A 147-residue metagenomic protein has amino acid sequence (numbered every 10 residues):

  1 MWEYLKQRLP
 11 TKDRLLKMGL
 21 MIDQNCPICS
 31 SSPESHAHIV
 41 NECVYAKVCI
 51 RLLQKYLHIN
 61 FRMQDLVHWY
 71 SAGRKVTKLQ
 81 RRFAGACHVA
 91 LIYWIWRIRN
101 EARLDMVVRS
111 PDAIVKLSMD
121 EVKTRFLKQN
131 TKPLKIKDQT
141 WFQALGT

Functional and structural regions predicted by a protein language model:
M1-P33, W94, Q143-T147: Helix/loop segments that flank and initiate small ligand/metal-binding modules
K12-M21, P33-V40, I59, V76-C87 (+1 more regions): Conserved, non-catalytic sequence blocks in retroelement Pol enzymes and Pol-derived host proteins
L16-Y70: Short Cys/His-based metal-binding microdomains
R62-K78, R125, Q129: Short Fe-S-cluster ligation motifs
I92-M106: K/E-rich alpha-helical interaction surfaces of small helical-bundle regulatory domains
S110-K123: Short secondary-structure subsegments characteristic of cysteine-rich extracellular domains
L127, T131-T147: C-terminal helix/juxtamembrane-tail motif
